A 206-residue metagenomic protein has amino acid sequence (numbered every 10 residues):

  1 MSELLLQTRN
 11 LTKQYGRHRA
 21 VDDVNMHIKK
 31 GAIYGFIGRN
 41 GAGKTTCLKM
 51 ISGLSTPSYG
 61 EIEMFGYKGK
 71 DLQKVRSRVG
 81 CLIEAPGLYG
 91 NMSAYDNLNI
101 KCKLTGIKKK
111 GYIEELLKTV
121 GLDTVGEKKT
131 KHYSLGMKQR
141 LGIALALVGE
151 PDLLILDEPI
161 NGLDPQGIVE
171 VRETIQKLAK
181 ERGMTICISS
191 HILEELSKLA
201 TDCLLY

Functional and structural regions predicted by a protein language model:
L4-L6, K13-I188, L193-L205: ABC transporter nucleotide-binding domains
